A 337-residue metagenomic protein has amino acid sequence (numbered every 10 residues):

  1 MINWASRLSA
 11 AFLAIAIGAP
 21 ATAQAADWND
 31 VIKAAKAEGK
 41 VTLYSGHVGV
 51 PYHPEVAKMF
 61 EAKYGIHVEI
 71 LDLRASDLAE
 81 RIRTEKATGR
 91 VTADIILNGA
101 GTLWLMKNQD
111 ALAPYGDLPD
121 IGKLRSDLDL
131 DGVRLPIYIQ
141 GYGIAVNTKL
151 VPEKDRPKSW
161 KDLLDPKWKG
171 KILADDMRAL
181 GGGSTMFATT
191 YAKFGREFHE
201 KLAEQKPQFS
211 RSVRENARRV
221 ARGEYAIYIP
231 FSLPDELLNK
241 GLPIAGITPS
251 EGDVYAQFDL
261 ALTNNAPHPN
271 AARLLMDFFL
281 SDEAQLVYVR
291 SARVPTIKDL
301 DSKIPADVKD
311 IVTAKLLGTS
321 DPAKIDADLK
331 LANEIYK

Functional and structural regions predicted by a protein language model:
R7-P20: Bacterial N-terminal signal peptides
A23-T42, E61-A62, D165-G170: Immediate post-signal peptide segment of exported/extracytoplasmic ligand-binding proteins
Y44-A57, E69-K86, R90-E224: Extracytoplasmic ligand-binding site segments that recognize negatively charged/polar headgroups
A100-L105, A226-P243: A ligand-binding cleft/hinge motif common to bilobed small-molecule-binding domains
Q140-G141, E200-A203, F209-S210, K240-A266 (+1 more regions): Periplasmic-binding protein-like
G143-L150, F187-A188, A256-H268, V287-Y288: A bilobed periplasmic-binding-protein/Venus flytrap-type ligand-binding module shared by bacterial periplasmic
W168-R178, F279-D301: Periplasmic-binding protein-like
K303-K337: Extracellular/periplasmic bilobal clamshell ligand-binding domains
